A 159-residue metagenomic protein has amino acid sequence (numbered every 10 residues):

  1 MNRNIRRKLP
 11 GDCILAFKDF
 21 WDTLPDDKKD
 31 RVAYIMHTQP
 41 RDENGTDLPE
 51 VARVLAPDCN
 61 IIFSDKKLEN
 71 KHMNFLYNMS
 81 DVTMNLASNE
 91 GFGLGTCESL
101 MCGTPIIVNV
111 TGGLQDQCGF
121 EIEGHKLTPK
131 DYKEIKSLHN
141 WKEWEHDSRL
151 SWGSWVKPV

Functional and structural regions predicted by a protein language model:
I5-D22: A conserved mid-protein helix/loop that constitutes part of the nucleotide-sugar donor-binding site
K28-L48, K66: Glycosyltransferase donor-sugar binding loop
G45-K71: Nucleotide-activated donor-binding/catalytic signature segment of Leloir-type glycosyltransferases, i.e., the conserved
F75-S80: Short alpha-helical donor nucleotide-sugar binding micro-motif in glycosyltransferases
S88: Aromatic "clamp/platform" in nucleotide-sugar-dependent glycosyltransferases that forms part of the donor/acceptor
G93-T96, L114: Short glycine/serine-rich donor-binding loops of glycosyltransferases
P105-V108, G119, H125-K130: Short hydrophobic beta-strand element within catalytic cores of glycosyltransferases and related nucleotide-activated
